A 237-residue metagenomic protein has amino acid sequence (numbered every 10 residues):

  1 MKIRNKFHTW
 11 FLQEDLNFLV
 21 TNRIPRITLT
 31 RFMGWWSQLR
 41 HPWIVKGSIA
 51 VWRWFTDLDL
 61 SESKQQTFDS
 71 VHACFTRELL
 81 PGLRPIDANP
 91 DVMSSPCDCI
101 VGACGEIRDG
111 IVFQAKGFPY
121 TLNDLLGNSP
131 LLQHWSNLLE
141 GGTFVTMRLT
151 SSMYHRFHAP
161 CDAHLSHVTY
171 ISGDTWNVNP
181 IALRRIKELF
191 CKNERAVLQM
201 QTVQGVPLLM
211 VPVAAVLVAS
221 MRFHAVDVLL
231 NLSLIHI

Functional and structural regions predicted by a protein language model:
M1-P42: Intrinsically disordered, low-complexity, charge-biased terminal/linker regions in eukaryotic proteins
L29-L83, V92, P119: N-terminal, Lys/Arg-enriched amphipathic/low-complexity engagement segments that precede the first folded domain
A73-A88, L138, G142, T146-S152: Conserved AWS/pre-SET-to-SET junction and N-terminal core of the SET lysine methyltransferase domain, specifically
V92-S94, R156-H158: His/acidic/aromatic-lined binding-pocket segments of jelly-roll/cupin-type domains and related regulatory beta-sandwich
S95-V101, C161-A163: Generic structural motif
I111-L139, F144, L149-Y154, P160 (+1 more regions): Cytosolic, membrane-proximal regulatory domains of ion/volume homeostasis and mechanosensation machinery
I235-I237: Conserved small/polar residues in nucleotide/adenosyl-binding loops
